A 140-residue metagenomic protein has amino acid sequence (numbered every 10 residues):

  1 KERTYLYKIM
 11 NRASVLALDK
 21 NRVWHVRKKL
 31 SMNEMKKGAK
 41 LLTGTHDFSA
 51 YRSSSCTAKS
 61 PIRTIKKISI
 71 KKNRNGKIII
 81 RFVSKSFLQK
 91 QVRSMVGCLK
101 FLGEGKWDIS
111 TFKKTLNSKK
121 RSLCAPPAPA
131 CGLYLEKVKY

Functional and structural regions predicted by a protein language model:
K1-Y140: Structured-RNA-binding interfaces characteristic of tRNA pseudouridine synthases
